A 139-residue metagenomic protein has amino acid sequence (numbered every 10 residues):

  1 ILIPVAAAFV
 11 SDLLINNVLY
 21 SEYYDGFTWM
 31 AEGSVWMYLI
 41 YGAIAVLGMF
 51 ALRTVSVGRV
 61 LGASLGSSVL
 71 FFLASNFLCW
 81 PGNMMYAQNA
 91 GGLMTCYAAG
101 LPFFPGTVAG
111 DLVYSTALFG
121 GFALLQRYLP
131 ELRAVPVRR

Functional and structural regions predicted by a protein language model:
I1-I3, T54-V55: Membrane-helix interface "capping/anchor" motifs
L2, L14, S34-A43, A109 (+1 more regions): Membrane-embedded alpha-helical segments of multi-pass membrane proteins, especially the transmembrane helices
P4-A8, S21-T28, W80-Y86: A cytosolic-side transmembrane-helix exit/cap motif
V5-V18, S68-F77: Aromatic-anchored segments of alpha-helical transmembrane domains
D12-N16, G48-M49, C79, F122-A123: Structural signal for membrane-spanning alpha-helices in multi-pass inner-membrane proteins, emphasizing helix cores
Y20-F72: Short helix-perturbing small/polar motifs within transmembrane alpha-helices
T54-R127, E131: Membrane-embedded alpha-helical hairpins and interfacial helices in multi-pass inner-membrane proteins
L129-R139: Membrane-interfacial, low-structure loops and terminal tails that flank and connect transmembrane helices in multi-pass
